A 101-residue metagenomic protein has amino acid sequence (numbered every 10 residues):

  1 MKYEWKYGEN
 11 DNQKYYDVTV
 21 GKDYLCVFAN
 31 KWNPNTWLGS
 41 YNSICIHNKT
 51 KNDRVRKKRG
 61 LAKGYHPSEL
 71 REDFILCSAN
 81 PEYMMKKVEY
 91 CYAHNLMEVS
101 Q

Functional and structural regions predicted by a protein language model:
M1-G21: Negatively charged, low-complexity tracts enriched in Asp/Glu with abundant Ser/Thr
M1-Y3, L25, E72-L76: Short beta-strand segments
K2-Y3, W37-S40, K86: N-terminal leader/targeting segments
D11, A29-N35, A79-Y83: A short, sequence-level motif marking secondary-structure junctions
D11-Y15, Y24, S40, C45 (+3 more regions): Amphipathic alpha-helical interaction segments
D23-R59: A short, structured beta-strand/loop element
H47-Q101: Mixed-charge, Lys/Arg-enriched low-complexity segments
